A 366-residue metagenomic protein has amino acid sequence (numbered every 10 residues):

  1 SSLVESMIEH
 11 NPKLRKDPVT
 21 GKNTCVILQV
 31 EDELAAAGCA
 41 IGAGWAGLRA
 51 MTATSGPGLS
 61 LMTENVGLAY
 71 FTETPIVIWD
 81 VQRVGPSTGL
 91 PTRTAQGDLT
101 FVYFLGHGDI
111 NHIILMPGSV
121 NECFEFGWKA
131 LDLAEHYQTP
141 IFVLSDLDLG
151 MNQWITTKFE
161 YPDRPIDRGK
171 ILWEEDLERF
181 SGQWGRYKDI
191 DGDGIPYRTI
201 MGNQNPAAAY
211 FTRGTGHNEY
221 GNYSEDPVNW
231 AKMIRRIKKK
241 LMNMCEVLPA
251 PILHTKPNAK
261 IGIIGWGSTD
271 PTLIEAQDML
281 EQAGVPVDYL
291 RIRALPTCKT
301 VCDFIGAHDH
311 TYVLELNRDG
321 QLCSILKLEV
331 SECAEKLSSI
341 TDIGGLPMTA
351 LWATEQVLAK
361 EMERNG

Functional and structural regions predicted by a protein language model:
S1-H107, N111-H112, M116-P117, A334 (+1 more regions): Thiamine diphosphate
Q29-E33, M116, V120, P227 (+2 more regions): Short acidic-aromatic active-site loops that bind/stabilize oxyanions
F126, L131-G366: Flexible, low-complexity linker and terminal segments
